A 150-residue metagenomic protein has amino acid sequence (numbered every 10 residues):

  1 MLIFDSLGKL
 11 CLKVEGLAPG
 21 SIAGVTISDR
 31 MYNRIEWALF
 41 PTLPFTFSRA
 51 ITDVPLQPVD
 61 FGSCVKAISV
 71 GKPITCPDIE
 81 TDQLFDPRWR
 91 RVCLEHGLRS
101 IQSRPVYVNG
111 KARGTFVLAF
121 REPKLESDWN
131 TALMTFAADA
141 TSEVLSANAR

Functional and structural regions predicted by a protein language model:
M1-G16, I22, T26-S28, R90 (+1 more regions): Short amphipathic alpha-helical segments
L12, G24-P55: GAF sensory/regulatory domain recognition with acknowledged cross-activation on helical regulatory dimers
G20, G62, R88, I101 (+1 more regions): Short coil/loop residues immediately preceding or within conserved phosphate-binding loops of NTP-utilizing enzyme
F47-P73: Acidic/proline- and glycine-rich, intrinsically disordered low-complexity segments that serve as regulatory linkers
I79-R99: Signal-transducing coupling segments at domain and membrane junctions
R99-Y107: A short, aliphatic-rich beta-strand micro-motif
V106-F116: Short hydrophobic/glycine-rich mini-motifs in sensory/regulatory modules that couple input to downstream signaling
A119-A140, V144-A149: Regulatory loop-to-helix N-cap segments in sensory/regulatory domains that couple ligand/signal detection
